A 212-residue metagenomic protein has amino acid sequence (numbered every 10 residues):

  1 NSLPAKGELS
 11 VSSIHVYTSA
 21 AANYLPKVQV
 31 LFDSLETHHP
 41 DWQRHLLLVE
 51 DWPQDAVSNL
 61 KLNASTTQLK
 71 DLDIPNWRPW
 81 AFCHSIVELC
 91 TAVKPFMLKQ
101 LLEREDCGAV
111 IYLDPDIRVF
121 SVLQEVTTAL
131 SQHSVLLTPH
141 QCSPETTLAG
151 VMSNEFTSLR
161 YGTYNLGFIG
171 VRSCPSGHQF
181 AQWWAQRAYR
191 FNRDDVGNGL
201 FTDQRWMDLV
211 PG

Functional and structural regions predicted by a protein language model:
K6-G212: Glycosyltransferase catalytic domains, chiefly GT-A lineage
